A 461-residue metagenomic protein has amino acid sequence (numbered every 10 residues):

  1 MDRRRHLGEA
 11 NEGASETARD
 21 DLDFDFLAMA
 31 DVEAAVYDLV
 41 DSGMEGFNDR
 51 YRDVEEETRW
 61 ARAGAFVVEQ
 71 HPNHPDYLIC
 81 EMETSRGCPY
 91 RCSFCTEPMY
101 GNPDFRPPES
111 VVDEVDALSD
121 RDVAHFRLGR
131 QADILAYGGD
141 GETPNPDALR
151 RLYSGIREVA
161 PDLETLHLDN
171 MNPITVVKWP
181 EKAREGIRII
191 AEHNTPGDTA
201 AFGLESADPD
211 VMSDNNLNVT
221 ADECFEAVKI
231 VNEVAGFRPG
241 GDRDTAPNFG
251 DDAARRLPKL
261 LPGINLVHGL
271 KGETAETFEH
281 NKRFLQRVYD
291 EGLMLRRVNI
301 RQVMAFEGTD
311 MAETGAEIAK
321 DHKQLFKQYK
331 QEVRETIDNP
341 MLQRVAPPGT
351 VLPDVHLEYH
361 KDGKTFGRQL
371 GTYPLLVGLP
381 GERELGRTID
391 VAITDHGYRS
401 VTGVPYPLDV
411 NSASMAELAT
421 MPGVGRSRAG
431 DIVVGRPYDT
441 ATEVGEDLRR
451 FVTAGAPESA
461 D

Functional and structural regions predicted by a protein language model:
M1-E56, V355-Y359: Glycine-rich beta-alpha loop elements in corrinoid/cobalamin-binding modules across cobalamin-dependent enzymes
D38-E81, Y398: N-terminal [4Fe-4S]-dependent radical SAM core
N73-S110: Canonical Radical SAM [4Fe-4S] cluster-binding loop centered on the CxxxCxxC motif and its immediate flanking residues
D116-E273: Conserved SAM/AdoMet-binding glycine-rich loop
G138-D147, Y153, D214-N215, K271 (+2 more regions): Radical SAM enzyme [4Fe-4S]-AdoMet core and its adjacent flexible, acidic and glycine-rich loops/tails across
H322-L408: Terminal RNA-binding accessory module
G403-P422, V434, E446-R449, E458-D461: Extended, structured, electrostatic nucleic-acid-contact surfaces
